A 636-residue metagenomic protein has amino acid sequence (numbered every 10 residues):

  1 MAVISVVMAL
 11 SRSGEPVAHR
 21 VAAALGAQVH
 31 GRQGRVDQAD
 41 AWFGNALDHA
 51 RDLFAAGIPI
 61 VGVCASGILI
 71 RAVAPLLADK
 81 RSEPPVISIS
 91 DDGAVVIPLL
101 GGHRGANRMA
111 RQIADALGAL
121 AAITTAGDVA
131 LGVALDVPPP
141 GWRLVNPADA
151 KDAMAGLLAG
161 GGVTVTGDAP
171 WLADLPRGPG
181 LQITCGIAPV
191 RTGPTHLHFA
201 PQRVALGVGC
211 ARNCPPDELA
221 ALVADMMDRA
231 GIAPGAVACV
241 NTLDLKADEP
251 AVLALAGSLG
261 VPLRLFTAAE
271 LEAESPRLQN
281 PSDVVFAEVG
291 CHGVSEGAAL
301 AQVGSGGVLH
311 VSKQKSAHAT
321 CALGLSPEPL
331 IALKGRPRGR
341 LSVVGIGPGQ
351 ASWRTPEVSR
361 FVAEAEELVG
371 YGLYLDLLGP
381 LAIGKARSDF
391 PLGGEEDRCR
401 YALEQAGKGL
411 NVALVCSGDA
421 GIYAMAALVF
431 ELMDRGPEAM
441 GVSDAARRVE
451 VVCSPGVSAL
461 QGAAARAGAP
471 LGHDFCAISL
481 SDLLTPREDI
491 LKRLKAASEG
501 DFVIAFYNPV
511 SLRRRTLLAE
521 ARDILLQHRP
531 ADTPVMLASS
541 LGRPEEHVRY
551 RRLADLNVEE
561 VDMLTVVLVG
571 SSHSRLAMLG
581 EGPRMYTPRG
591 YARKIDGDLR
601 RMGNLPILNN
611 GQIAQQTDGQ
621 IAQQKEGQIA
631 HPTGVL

Functional and structural regions predicted by a protein language model:
A2-A74, L253-A254, L259-E296, L300 (+5 more regions): Class I S-adenosyl-L-methionine
K80-G132, L243, V252-V294, V452-Q461 (+1 more regions): Long, charge-dense
I113-A173, I478, P486-P534: Conserved anion/nucleotide-ligand pocket segment
A169-L175, Q279-D283, L341, S498-G611: A contiguous loop/helix-start segment that scaffolds small-molecule binding in enzyme catalytic cores
C185-R191, H198-F199, E296-L330, V561-G580: C-terminal edge-of-domain segments
V223-V237, W353: Phosphate/pyrophosphate-binding loops at sites that engage ATP/ADP/AMP, CoA/4′-phosphopantetheine, polyphosphate
A424-G500: Class I SAM-dependent methyltransferase SAM-binding "motif I" and its flanking Rossmann-like core
A630-H631: Short, low-complexity intrinsically disordered segments enriched in A/P/G/S/L with frequent Arg, especially at protein
